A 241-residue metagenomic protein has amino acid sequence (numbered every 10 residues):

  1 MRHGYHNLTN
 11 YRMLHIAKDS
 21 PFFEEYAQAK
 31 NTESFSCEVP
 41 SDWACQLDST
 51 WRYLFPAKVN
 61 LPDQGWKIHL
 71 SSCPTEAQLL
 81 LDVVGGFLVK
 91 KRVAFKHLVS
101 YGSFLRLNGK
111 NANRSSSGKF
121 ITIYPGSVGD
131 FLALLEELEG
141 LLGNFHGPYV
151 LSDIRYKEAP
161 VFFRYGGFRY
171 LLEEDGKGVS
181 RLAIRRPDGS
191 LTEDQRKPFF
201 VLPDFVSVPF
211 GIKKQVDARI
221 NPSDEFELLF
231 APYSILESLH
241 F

Functional and structural regions predicted by a protein language model:
R2-F241: Phosphate/pyrophosphate-binding loops and the adjoining catalytic core of nucleotide-dependent enzymes
